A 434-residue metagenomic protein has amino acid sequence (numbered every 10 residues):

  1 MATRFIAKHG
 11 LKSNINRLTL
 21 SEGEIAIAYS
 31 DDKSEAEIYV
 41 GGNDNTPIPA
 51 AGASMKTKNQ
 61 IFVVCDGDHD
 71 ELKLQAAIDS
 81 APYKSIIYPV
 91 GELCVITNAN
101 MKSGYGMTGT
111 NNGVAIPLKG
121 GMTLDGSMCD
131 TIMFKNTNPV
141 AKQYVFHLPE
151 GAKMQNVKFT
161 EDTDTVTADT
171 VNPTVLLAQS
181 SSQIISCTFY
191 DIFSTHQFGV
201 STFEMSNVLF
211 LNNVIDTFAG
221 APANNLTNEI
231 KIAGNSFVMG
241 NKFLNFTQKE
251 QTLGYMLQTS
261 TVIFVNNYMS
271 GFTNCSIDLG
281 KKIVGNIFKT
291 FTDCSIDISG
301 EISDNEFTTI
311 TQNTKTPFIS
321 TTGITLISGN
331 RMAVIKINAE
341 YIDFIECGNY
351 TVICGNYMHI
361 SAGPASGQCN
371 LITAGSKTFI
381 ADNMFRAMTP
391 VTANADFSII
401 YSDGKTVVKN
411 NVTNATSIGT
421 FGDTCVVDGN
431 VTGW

Functional and structural regions predicted by a protein language model:
M1-S13, V40-D66, T424-W434: Glycine-rich, low-complexity segments
A2, A28-K56, K102-G113: Acidic, glycine/polar-enriched metal-coordinating patches/loops that mediate binding to polyanionic ligands
R17-V40, A77, I87: Short hydrophobic/aromatic-rich beta-strand motifs
N59-V90, V95, N100, G106 (+1 more regions): Acidic Gly/Asp/Thr-rich repetitive segments characteristic of extracellular carbohydrate-active and adhesion proteins
C65-H69, V95-T97, M107-A115, G120-V175 (+7 more regions): Right-handed parallel beta-helix/beta-spiral solenoid domain characteristic of secreted/periplasmic
C94, I116, M122, I132 (+28 more regions): Solenoid scaffold repeats with emphasis on beta-solenoid/beta-helix
K153-F272: Right-handed parallel beta-helix
V157, C187, N213, N241 (+8 more regions): Consensus "Asn ladder" position of solenoid repeat domains
